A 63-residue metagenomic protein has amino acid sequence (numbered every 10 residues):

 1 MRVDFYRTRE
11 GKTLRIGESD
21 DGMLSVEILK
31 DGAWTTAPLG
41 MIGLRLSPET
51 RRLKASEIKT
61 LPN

Functional and structural regions predicted by a protein language model:
R2-E10: Tryptophan-anchored aromatic micro-motifs
G11-I16, G32-P38: Short, surface-exposed beta-strand/loop "edge" segments at domain boundaries and coil↔beta transitions
T13, M23-S25, L39, A55: Low-complexity, intrinsically disordered short peptide segments enriched in small/polar/basic residues
R15-G17, G22-D31: Short beta-strand segments and strand-loop junctions that repeat across beta-rich extracellular domains
T35-N63: Intrinsically disordered, low-complexity, charged/polar segments
